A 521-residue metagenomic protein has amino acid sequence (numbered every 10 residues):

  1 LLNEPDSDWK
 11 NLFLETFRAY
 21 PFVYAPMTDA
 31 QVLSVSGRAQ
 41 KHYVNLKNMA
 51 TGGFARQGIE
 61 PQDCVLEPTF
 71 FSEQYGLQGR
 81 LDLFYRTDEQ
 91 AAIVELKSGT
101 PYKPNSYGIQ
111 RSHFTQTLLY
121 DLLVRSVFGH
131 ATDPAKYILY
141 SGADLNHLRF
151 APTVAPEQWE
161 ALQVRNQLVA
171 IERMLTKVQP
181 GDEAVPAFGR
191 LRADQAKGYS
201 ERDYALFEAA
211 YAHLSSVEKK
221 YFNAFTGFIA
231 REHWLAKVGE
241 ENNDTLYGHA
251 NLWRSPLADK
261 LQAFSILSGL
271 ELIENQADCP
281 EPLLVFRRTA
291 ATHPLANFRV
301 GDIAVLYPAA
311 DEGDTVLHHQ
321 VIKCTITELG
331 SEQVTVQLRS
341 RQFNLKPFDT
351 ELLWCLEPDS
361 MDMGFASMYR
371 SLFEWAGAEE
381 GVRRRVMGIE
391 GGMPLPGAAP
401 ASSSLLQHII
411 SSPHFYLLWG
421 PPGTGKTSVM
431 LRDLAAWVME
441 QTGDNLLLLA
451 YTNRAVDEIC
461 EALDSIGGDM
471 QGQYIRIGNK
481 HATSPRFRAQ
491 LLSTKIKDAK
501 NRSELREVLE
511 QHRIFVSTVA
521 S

Functional and structural regions predicted by a protein language model:
L1-E89: Metal-dependent nuclease catalytic cores that hydrolyze phosphodiester bonds in DNA/RNA, characterized by
P61-R165: Mg2+/Mn2+-dependent nuclease catalytic core
R111, L139-N146, P152-A170, L295-S411 (+3 more regions): Pre-ATPase regulatory/linker segments immediately N-terminal to the P-loop/RecA-like helicase/translocase core
D182-E312: Accessory interdomain/linker segments of ATP-dependent helicases and helicase-like nucleic-acid enzymes that mediate
S412-L418, G443-D444: Pre-Walker A (Motif I) flank of P-loop NTPase domains
G425: Conserved glycine(s) of the Walker
V429-D433: Hydrophobic positions on the alpha1 helix immediately C-terminal to the Walker A/P-loop
A435, T442-S521: Conserved P-loop NTPase motor core of helicases/translocases
